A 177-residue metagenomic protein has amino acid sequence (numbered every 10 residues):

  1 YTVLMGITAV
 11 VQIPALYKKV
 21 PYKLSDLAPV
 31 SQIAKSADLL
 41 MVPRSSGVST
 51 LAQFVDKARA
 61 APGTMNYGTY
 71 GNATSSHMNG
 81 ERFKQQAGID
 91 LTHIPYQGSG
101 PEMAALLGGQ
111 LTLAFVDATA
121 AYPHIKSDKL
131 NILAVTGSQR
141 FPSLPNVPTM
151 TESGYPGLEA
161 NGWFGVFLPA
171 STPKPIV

Functional and structural regions predicted by a protein language model:
Y1-M5, A61-M65, I89, L107-V116 (+1 more regions): Alpha-to-beta junction loops
Y1-T2, V11, A15-P101, P148-E152 (+2 more regions): Hinge/capping helix and adjacent helix->loop/strand transition within the periplasmic-binding protein
M5-V10, S99, V116-A121, T136-S138 (+1 more regions): Beta->alpha turn/N-cap motifs
I13-A15, H124, L133: Residues that scaffold the ATP/ADP-binding catalytic core of kinase and kinase-like folds
A28, F54, K129-P142, E159: Conserved helix-loop-beta element of the AMP-binding
L39, T112-L113, Y122, I132 (+1 more regions): A residue-level structural signature of the nucleotidyltransferase/glycosyltransferase Rossmann-like core
R82, Q86, G100-A114, T119-S127: Short helices/loops that flank or line small-molecule/ion binding pockets
P145: Glycine-rich phosphate-binding loop and adjacent beta-alpha segment of Rossmann(oid) nucleotide-cofactor-binding
